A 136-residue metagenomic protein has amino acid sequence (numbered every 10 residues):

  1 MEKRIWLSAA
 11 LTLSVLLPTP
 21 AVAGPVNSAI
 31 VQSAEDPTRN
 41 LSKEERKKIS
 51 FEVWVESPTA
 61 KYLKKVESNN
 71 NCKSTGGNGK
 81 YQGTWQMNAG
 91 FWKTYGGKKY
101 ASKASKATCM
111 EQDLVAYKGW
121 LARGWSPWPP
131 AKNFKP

Functional and structural regions predicted by a protein language model:
E2-K65, K132-P136: Intrinsically disordered, low-complexity, Pro/Ser/Thr/Asn/Gly/Ala-rich spacer/linker segments adjacent to signal
G24-V26, K80-Q82, A89-T94, K98-P136: Catalytic and binding regions of secreted/periplasmic enzymes and modules that target cell-wall glycans
V55-P58, Q86-G90: Generic alpha-helical secondary structure signal
S68-N71, K99: Structural recognition of short helix-loop-helix hairpins that underlie histone-fold modules
N70-S74, T94: Short, solvent-exposed loop/turn elements at domain surfaces
